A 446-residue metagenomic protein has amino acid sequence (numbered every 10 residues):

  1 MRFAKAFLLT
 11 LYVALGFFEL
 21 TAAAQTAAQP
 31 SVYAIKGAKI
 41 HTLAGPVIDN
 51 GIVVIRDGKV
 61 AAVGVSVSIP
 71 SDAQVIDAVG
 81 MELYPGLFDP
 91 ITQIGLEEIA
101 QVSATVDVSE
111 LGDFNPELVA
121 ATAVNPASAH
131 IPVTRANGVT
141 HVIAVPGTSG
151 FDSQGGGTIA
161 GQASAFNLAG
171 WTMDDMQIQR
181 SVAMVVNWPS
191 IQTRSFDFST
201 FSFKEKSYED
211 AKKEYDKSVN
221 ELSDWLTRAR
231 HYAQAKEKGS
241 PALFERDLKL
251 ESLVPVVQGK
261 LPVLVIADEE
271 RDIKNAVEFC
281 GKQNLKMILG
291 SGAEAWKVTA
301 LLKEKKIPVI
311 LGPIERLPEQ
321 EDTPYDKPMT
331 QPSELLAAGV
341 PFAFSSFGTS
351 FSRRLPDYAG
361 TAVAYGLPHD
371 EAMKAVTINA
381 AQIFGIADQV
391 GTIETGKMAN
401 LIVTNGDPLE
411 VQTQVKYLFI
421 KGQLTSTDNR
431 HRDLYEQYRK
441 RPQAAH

Functional and structural regions predicted by a protein language model:
L8-E19: Bacterial N-terminal signal peptides
T26-A27, I40-I52, G64-V65, P368-V376 (+1 more regions): Acidic, glycine-enriched loop/beta-strand segments at the rims of small-molecule binding/catalytic pockets
A27, S31, I40, A44-Y84: Histidine-rich, glycine-flanked metal-binding segment
Y33, I69-A121, A136: Replace "His-x-His-based motif
A38, V53, G58, G80 (+10 more regions): Divalent metal-coordination and catalytic microenvironments
N50, A120, V145, W188 (+6 more regions): Active-site core of metal-dependent hydrolases
I99-A100, T105-E117, P262, K303 (+3 more regions): His/Asp/Glu-enriched, well-ordered alpha-helical/loop segment that forms or immediately abuts the divalent-metal
H130, R135-M287, Q414: Polyanionic/metal-chelating signatures
